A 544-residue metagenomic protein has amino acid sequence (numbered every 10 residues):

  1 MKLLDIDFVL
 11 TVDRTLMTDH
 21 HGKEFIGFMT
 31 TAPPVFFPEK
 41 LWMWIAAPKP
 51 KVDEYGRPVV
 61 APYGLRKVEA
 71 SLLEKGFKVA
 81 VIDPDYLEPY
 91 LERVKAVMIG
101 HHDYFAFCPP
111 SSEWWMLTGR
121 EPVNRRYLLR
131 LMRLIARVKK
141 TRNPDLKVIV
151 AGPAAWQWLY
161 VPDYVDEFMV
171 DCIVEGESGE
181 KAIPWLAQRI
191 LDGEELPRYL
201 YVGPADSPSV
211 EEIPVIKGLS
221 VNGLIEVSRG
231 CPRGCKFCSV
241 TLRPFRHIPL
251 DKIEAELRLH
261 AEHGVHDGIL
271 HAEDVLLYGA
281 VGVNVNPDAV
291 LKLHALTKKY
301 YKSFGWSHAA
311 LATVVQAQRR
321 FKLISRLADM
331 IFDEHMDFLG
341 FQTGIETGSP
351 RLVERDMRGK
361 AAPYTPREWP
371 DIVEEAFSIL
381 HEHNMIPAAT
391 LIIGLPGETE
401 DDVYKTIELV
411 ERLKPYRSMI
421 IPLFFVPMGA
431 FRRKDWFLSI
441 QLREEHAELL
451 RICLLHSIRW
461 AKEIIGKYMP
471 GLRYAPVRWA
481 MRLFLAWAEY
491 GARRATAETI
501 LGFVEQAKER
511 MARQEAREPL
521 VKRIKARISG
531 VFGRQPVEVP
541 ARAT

Functional and structural regions predicted by a protein language model:
M1-P33, K78, C231, L455-T544: Radical SAM enzyme core and accessory elements
D5-F8, D206-T241, E254, R258-E262 (+2 more regions): N-terminal pre-triad scaffold of radical SAM enzymes
L10, L259-P387, I393-L395: Conserved SAM/AdoMet-binding glycine-rich loop
H20-K23, R57, W185-I225, D267: N-terminal [4Fe-4S]-dependent radical SAM core
E24-Y55, Y104-L131, D356-T365, E445-L455: A solvent-exposed, charged loop/short amphipathic helix patch at secondary-structure junctions
G64, A80-V210: Glycine-rich beta-alpha loop elements in corrinoid/cobalamin-binding modules across cobalamin-dependent enzymes
F105-S111, H271-G282, V315, I345-R358 (+3 more regions): Flexible glycine/acidic-rich beta-alpha junction loops that bind and position SAM and/or redox cofactors in anaerobic
L159-F168, L323-I324, P396-R412: Catalytic cores of alpha/beta
